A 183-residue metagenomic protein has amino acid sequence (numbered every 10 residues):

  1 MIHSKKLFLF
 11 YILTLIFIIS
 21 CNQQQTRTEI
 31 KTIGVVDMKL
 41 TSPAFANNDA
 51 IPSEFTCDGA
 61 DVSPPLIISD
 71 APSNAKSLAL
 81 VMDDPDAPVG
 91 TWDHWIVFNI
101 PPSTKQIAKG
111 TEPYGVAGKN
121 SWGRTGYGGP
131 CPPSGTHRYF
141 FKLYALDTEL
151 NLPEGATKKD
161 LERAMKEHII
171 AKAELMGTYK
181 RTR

Functional and structural regions predicted by a protein language model:
I2-L9: Bacterial N-terminal signal peptides that target proteins for export
S4, I18-S20: Intrinsic disorder/low-complexity segments, especially N-terminal tails and targeting/processing regions
L9-F10, V36: Generic detector of short alpha-helix boundary/capping microenvironments and adjacent low-complexity segments
F10-I18: Bacterial N-terminal signal peptides
C21-R183: N-terminus-centered regions that define maturation/targeting leaders and the start of the first functional domain
